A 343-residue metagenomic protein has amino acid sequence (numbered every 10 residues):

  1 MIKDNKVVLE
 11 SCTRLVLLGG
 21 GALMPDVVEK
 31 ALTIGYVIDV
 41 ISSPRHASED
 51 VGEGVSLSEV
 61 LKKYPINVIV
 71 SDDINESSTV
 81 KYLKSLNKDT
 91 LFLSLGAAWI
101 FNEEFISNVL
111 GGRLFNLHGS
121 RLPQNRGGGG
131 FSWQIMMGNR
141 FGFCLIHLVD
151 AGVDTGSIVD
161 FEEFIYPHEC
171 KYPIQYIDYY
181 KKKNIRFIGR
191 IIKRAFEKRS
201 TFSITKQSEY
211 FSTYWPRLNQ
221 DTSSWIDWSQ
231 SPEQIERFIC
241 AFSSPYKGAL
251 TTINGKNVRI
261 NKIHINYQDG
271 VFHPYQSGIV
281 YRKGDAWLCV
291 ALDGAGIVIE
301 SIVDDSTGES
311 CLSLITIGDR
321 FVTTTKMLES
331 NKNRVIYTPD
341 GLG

Functional and structural regions predicted by a protein language model:
M1-Y246, L250, A295-V298, V303-G343: One-carbon transfer enzymes
V16, R259, L288-C289: Residue-level detection of beta-strand scaffold positions
W228, K256-P274: Short, solvent-exposed recognition patches
I235, I260, I279-V280: Conserved hydrophobic positions within beta-strands
T252-N254, L292-D293: Short strand-coil-strand connectors
V258-H264, G284, V322, I336: Small/flexible residues
N266-D305: Low-complexity, glycine/alanine/valine/leucine- and proline-rich hydrophobic stretches
